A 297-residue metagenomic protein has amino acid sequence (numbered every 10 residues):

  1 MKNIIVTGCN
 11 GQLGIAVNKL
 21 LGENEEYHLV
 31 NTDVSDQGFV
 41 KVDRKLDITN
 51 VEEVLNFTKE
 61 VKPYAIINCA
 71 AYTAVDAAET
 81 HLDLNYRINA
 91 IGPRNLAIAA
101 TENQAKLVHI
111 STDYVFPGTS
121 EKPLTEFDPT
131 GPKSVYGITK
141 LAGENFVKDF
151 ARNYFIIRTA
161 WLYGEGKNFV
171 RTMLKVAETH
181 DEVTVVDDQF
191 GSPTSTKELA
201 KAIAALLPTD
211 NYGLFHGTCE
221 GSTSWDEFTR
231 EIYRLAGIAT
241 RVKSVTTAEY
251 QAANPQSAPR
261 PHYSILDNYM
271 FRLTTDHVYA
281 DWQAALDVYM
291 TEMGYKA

Functional and structural regions predicted by a protein language model:
K2-N24: N-terminal Rossmann NAD(P)H-binding glycine-rich loop of SDR-like oxidoreductase domains
I48-I88: NAD(P)H-binding glycine-rich loop region in Rossmannoid oxidoreductase-like domains and their noncatalytic homologs
T80-V108: NAD(P)-cofactor binding segment of oxidoreductase domains
R87, G92-N95, V115-I157, W161-L162: Catalytic helix-loop patch of NAD(P)-dependent Rossmann-fold dehydrogenases
N145-G191, K197-E198, A204: NAD(P)-dependent short-chain dehydrogenase/reductase
V185-F190, F215-S222, T274: Glycine-rich Rossmann NAD(P)(H)-binding loop
A202-I203, T209-Q256: Mid/C-terminal beta-alpha module of Rossmann-like enzyme folds, strongest in SDR-family dehydrogenases/epimerases
S224-R230, E249-Y289, M293-A297: Conserved C-terminal active-site "lid" loop/helix of NAD(P)H-dependent oxidoreductases that clamps the redox cofactor
